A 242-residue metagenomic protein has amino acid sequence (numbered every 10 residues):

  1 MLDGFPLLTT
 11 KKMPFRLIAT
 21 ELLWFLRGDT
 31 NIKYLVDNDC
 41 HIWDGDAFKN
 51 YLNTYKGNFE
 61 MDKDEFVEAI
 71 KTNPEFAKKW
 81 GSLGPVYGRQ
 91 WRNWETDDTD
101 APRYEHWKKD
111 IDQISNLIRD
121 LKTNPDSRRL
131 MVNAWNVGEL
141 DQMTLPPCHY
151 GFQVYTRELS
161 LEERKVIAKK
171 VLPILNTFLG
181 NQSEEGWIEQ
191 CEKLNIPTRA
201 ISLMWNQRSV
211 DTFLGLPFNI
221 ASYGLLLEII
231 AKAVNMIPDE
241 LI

Functional and structural regions predicted by a protein language model:
M1-I242: Terminal, non-catalytic protein-protein interaction segments that mediate quaternary/complex assembly
